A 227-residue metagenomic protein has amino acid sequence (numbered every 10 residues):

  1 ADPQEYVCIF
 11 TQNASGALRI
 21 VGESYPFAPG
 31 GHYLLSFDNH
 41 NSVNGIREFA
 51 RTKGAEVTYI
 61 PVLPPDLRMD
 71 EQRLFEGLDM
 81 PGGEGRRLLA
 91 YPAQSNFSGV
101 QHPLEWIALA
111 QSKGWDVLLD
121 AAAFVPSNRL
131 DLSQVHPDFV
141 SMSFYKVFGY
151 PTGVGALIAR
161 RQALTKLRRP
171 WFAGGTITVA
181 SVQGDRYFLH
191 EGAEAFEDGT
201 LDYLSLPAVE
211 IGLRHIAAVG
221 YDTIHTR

Functional and structural regions predicted by a protein language model:
A1-R227: Pyridoxal 5′-phosphate
